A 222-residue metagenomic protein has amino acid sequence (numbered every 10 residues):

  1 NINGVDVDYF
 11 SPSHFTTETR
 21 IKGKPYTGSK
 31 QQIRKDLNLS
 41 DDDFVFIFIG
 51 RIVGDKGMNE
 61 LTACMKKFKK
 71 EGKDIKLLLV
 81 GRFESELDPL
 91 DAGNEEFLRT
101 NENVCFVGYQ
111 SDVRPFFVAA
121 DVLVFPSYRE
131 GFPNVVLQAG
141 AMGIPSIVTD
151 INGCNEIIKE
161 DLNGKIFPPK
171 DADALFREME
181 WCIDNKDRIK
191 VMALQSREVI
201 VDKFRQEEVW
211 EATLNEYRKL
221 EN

Functional and structural regions predicted by a protein language model:
N1-G28: Donor nucleotide-sugar binding/catalytic pocket of nucleotide-sugar-dependent glycosyltransferases
K35, A174, W181, R188-K203 (+1 more regions): A short, well-ordered alpha-helix in the C-terminal region of glycosyltransferases
F44-K67, K165, D173: A conserved mid-protein helix/loop that constitutes part of the nucleotide-sugar donor-binding site
K67, K76-N103, R188: Short, structured helix-loop element that forms part of the nucleotide-activated donor/catalytic region
Y109, Y128: Aromatic "clamp/platform" in nucleotide-sugar-dependent glycosyltransferases that forms part of the donor/acceptor
L123-V124, A139, S146: A short hydrophobic beta-strand element within the catalytic core of glycosyltransferases that build diverse glycans
P145-V148, I158: Short hydrophobic beta-strand element within catalytic cores of glycosyltransferases and related nucleotide-activated
E160-D161, K165-A172, W181-K186: Conserved acidic donor-binding segment of nucleotide-sugar-dependent glycosyltransferases
